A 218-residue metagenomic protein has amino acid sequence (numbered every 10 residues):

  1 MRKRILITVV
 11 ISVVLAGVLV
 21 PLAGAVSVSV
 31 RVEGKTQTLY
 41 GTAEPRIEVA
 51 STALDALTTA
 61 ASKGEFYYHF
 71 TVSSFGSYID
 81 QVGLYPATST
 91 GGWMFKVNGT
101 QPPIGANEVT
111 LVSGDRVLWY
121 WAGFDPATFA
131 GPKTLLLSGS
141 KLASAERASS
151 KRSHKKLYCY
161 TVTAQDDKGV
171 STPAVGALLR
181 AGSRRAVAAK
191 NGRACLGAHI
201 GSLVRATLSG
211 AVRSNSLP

Functional and structural regions predicted by a protein language model:
M1-V9: Bacterial N-terminal signal peptides that target proteins for export
I5, P21-L178, A188, A206 (+1 more regions): Ubiquitin-like/PB1-type beta-grasp interaction modules and other compact soluble beta-rich domains
V9-V18: Bacterial N-terminal signal peptides
S144, A186-I200: Glycine-centered loop-to-beta-strand initiation motif
D167, A174, C195-G197, G201: Mature exported/compartmentalized surface modules and terminal targeting/interaction regions
S202-S209: A short, solvent-exposed beta-strand micro-motif common in secreted/extracellular proteins
V212: Active-site environment of divalent metal-dependent phosphoester hydrolases
